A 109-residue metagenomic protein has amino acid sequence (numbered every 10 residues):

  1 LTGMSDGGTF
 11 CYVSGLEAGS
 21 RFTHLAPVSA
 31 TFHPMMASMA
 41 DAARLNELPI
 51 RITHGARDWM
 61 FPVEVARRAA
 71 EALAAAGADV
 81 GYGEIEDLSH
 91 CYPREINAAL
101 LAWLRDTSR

Functional and structural regions predicted by a protein language model:
L1-L45: Primarily recognizes the serine-hydrolase "nucleophile elbow" in alpha/beta-hydrolase and SGNH/GDSL folds
S20-H24, N46-I50, G77-G81: Loop/turn elements at helix/coil->beta-strand transitions in domains of secreted/extracellular proteins
A40-R57: A catalytic-pocket lid/entrance helix-loop region that shapes and gates access to the active site across common
R51-T53, W59, V63-R109: C-terminal catalytic histidine-bearing segment of alpha/beta-hydrolase fold enzymes
